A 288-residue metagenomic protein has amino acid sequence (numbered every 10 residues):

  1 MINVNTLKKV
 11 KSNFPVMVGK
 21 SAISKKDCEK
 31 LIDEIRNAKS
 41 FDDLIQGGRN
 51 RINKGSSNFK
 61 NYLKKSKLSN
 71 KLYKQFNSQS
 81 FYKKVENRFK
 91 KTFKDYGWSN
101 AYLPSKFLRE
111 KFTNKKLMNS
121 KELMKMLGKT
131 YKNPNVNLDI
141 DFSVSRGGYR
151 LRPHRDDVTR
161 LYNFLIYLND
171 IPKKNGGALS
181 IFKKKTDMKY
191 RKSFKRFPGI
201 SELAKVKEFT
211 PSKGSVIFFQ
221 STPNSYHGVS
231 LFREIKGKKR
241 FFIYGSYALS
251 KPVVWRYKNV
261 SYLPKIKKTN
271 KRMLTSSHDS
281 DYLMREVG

Functional and structural regions predicted by a protein language model:
M1-S12, D43, S261-G288: Fe(II)/2-oxoglutarate
T6-K116: Non-heme Fe(II)/2-oxoglutarate
K9, K54-S57, Y162, S221 (+2 more regions): Alpha-helical structural elements
S21, N50, S57, A178 (+4 more regions): Compositionally biased, intrinsically disordered low-complexity regions
S24-K25, G147, A204, T275: General structural signal for secondary-structure boundaries
D33, K258-N259: Short coil/turn segments at secondary-structure boundaries
D43-K71, M124-P153, K265-S280: Amphipathic repeat-derived elements
E86, K90-K258: Catalytic core of non-heme Fe(II) oxygenases with the double-stranded beta-helix
